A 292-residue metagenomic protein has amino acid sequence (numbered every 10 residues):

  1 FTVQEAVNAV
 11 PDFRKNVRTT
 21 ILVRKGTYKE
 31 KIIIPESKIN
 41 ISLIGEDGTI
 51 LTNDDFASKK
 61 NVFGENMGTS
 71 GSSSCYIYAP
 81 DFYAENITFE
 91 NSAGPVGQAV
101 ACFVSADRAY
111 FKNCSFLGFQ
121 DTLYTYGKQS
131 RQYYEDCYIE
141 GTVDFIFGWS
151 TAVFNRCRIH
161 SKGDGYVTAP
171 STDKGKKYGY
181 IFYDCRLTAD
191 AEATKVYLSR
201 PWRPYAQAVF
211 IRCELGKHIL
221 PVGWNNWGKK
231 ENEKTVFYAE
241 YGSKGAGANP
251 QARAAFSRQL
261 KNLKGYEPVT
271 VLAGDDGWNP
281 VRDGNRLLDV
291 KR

Functional and structural regions predicted by a protein language model:
F1-R292: Sequence-level preference for short, compositionally simple segments enriched in small aliphatic or small polar residues
